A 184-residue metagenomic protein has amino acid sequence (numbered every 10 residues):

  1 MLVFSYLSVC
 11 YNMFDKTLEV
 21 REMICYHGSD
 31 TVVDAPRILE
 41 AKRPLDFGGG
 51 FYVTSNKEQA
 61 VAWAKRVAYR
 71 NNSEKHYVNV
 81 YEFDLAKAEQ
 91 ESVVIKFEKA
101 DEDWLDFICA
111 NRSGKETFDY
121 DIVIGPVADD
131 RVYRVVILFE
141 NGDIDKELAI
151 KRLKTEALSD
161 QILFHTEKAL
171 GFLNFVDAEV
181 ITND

Functional and structural regions predicted by a protein language model:
F4-R21, V33-D34, L45-D46, R66-D184: Conserved NAD+-utilizing ADP-ribose enzyme module
I24-D30: Short, extreme N-terminal segment that most often corresponds to the first beta-strand
P36-I38: Short, solvent-exposed loop/hinge segments that bridge or flank secondary-structure elements
K42-R66: Extended catalytic/binding region for NAD+/ADP-ribose chemistry, centered on the ART fold
